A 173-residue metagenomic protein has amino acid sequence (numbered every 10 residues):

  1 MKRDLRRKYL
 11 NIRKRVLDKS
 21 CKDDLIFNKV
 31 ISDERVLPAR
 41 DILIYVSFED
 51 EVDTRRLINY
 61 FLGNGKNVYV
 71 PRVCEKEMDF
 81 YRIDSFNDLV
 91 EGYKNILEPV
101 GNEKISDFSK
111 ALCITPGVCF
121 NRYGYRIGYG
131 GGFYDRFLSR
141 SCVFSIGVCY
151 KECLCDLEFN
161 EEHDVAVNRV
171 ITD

Functional and structural regions predicted by a protein language model:
M1-F108: N-terminal active-site beta-alpha-beta segment that forms phosphate/nucleotide-binding and substrate-recognition loops
K2-D4, K14-R15, F108-C113, R122-Y125 (+1 more regions): Surface-exposed, charge/polar-rich loops and edge strands
F27, F80, F120-N121, Y150: Aromatic-residue hotspot detector
